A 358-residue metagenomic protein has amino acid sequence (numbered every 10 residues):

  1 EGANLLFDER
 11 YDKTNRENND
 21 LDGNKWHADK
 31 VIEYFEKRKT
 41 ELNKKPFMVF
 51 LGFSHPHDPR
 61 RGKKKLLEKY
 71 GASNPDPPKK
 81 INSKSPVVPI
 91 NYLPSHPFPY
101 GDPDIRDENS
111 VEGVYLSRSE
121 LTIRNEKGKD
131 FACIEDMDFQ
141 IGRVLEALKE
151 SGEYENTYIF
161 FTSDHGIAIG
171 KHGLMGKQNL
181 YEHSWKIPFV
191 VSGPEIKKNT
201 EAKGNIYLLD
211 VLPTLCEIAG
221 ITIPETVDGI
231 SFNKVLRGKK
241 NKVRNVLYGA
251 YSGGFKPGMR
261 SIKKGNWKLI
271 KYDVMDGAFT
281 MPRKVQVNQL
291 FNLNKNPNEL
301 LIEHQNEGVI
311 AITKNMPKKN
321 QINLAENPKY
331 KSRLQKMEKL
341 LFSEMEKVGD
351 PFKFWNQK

Functional and structural regions predicted by a protein language model:
E1-G2, G52-H57, F161-I167, G173-M175 (+4 more regions): Short, solvent-exposed turn/loop segments enriched in Gly/Ser/Thr/Pro and often Arg
E1-K13: Active-site segment of extracytoplasmic enzymes that catalyze sulfate/phosphate-ester chemistry
Y11-L21, E36-I206, I218-T226, A278 (+4 more regions): Active-site-proximal cap/lid insertion segments
N18, K39, H165-K171, K197 (+4 more regions): C-terminal cap/loop subdomain of S1 sulfatases and analogous C-terminal strand-loop tails that border
W26, K30-E33, R143, D210 (+4 more regions): Alpha-helical elements of Rossmann-like donor-binding domains used by nucleotide-donor carbohydrate transfer enzymes
V31, P77, S85-V87, I141 (+4 more regions): Residue-level signal for nonpolar/aromatic packing positions in well-ordered secondary structure
